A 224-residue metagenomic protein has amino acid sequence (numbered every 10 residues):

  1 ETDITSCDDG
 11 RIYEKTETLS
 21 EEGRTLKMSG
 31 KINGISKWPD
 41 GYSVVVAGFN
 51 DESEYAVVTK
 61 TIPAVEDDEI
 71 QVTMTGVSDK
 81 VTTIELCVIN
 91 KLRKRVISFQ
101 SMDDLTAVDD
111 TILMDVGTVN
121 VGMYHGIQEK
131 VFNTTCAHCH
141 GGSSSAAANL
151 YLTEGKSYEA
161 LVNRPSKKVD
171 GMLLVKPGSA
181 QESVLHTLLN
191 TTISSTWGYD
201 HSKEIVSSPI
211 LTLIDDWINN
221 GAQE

Functional and structural regions predicted by a protein language model:
E1-V72, V77-E224: Aromatic- and Gly/Pro-enriched helix-to-coil junctions and flexible linker segments
